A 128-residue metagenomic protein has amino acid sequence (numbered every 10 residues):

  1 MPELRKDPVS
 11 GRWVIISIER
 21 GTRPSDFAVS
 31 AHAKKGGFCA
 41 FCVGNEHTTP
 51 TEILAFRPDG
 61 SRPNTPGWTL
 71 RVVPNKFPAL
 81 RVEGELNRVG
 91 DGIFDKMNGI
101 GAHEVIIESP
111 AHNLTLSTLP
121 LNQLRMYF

Functional and structural regions predicted by a protein language model:
M1-F128: HIT superfamily nucleotide-processing domains
